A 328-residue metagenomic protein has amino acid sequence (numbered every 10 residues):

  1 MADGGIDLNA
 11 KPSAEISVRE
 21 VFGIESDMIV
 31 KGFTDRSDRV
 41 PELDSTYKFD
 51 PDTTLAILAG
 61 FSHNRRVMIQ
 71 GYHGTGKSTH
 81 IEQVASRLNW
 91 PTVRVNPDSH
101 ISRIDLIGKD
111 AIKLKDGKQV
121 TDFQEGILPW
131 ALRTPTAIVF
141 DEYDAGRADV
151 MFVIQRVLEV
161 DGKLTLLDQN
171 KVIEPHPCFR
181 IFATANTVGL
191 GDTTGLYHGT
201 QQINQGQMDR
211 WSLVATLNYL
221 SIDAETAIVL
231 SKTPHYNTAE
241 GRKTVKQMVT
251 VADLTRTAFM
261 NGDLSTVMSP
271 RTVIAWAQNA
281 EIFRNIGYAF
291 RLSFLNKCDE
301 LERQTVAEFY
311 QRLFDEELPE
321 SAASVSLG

Functional and structural regions predicted by a protein language model:
M1-R242: AAA+ P-loop NTPase catalytic core and its hallmark functional loops
M1-S37, Y47, T54, S221-I222 (+2 more regions): Alpha-helical lid/collar subdomain of P-loop NTPases
